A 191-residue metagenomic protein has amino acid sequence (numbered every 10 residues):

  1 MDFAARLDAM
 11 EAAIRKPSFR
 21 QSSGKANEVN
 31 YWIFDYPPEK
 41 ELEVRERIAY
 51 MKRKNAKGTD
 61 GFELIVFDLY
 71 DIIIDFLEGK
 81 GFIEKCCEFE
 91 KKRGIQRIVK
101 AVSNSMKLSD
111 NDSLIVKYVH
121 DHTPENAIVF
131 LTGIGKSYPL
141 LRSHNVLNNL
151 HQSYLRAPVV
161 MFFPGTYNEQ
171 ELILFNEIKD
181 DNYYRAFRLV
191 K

Functional and structural regions predicted by a protein language model:
M1-A56: Glycine-rich P-loop/Walker A and Walker A-like loops and their local beta1-loop-alpha1 context in P-loop NTPases
K16-P17, D110-T123, S143: A short, acidic, amphipathic alpha-helical segment used as a generic capping/interface helix at domain edges
V29-I33, I128, P158-V160: Residue-level preference for the first positions of well-ordered beta-strands
P38-E43, I72-I74, N104-S109, G135-P139 (+1 more regions): Short acidic, S/G/P-rich loop/turn micro-motifs used as interaction or catalytic elements
L42-I48, D75-K80, P139-H144, Q170-L174: A short acidic (Asp/Glu
L64-N111: Long, charge-dense
P124-L140: Conserved P-loop NTPase "ATPase switch" module shared by AAA+ and STAND
R142-K191: Glycine-rich, aromatic-bearing surface loops/beta-hairpins
